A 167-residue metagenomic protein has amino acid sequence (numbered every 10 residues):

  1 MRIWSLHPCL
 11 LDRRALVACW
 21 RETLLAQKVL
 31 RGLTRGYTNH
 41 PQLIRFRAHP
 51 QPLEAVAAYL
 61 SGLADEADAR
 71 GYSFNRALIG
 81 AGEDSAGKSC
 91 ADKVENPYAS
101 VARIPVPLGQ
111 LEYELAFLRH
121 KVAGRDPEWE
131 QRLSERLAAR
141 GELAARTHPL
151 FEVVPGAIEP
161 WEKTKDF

Functional and structural regions predicted by a protein language model:
M1-L16, E22-L25, V29-L33, R47-F167: Sequence termini and other peripheral, non-core segments
R35-Y37: Short conserved micro-motifs on helix faces and helix-strand junctions that flank and scaffold key functional residues
H40: Conserved, mostly hydrophobic/aromatic
